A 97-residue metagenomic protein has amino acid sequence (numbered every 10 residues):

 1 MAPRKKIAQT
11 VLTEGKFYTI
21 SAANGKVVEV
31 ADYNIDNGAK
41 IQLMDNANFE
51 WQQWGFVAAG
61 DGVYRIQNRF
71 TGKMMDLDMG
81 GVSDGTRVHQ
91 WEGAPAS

Functional and structural regions predicted by a protein language model:
A2-I35, Q53-V82: Extracellular glycan-recognition/adhesion modules and their associated mucin-like linkers
G38, F49-W51, G85: Short edge beta-strand segments in beta-sheet-rich domains
K40-Q42: Short carbohydrate-recognition loop motifs
D45-F49, G93-A96: Extracellular beta-rich ligand/substrate-recognition surface
W51-W54, W91: Signature tryptophan residues that serve as conserved aromatic anchors
R69, D84-S97: Short, intrinsically disordered, charge-balanced linker/junction segments flanking boundaries in proteins
